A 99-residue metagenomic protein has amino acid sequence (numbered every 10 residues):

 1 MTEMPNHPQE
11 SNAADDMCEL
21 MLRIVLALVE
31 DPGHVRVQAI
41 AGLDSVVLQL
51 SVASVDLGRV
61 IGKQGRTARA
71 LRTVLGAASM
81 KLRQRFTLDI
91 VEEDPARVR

Functional and structural regions predicted by a protein language model:
M1-L57, A70-R99: RNA-contacting regions in translation and RNA-metabolism proteins, encompassing KH/S1 modules where present
I61-G65: Glycine-centered tight-turn and secondary-structure capping sites
